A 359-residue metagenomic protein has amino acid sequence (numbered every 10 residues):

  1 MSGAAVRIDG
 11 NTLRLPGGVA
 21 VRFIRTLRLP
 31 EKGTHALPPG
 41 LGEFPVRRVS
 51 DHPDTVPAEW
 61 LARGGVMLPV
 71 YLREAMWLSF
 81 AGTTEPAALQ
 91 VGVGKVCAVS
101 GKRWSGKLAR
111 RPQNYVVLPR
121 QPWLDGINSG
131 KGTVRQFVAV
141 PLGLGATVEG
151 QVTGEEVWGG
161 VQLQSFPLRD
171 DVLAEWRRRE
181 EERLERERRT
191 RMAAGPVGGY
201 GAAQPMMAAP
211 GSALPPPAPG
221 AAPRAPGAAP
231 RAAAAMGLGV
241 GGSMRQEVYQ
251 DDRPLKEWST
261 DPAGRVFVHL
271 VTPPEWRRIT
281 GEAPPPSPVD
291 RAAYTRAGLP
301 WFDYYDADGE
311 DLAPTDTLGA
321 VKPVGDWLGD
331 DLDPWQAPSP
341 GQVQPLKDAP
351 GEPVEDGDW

Functional and structural regions predicted by a protein language model:
M1-W359: Intrinsically disordered, low-complexity segments enriched in small/polar residues
